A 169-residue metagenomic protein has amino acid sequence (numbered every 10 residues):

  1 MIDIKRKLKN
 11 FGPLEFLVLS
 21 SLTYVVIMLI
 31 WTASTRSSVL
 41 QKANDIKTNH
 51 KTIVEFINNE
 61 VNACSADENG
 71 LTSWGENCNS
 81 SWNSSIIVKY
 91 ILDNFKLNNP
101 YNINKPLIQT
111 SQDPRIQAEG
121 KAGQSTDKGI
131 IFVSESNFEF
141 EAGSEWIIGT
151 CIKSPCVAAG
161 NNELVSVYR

Functional and structural regions predicted by a protein language model:
M1-K7: N-terminal Lys/Arg-rich, disordered targeting/topogenic segments
D3, Y24, V133-E135: N-terminal functional modules and adjacent low-complexity/disordered segments of proteins
L8-V54: Amphipathic alpha-helical segments typified by the pilin-like N-terminal helix that continues immediately C-terminal
K9-G12, F16, S34-S37, E60 (+3 more regions): Broad hydrophobic/π-residue packing in well-ordered secondary structure
K47-E68: N-terminal alpha-helical signal peptides/signal-anchor transmembrane segments
N62-R169: Extracellular/periplasmic head regions of type IV pilus-like filament subunits
